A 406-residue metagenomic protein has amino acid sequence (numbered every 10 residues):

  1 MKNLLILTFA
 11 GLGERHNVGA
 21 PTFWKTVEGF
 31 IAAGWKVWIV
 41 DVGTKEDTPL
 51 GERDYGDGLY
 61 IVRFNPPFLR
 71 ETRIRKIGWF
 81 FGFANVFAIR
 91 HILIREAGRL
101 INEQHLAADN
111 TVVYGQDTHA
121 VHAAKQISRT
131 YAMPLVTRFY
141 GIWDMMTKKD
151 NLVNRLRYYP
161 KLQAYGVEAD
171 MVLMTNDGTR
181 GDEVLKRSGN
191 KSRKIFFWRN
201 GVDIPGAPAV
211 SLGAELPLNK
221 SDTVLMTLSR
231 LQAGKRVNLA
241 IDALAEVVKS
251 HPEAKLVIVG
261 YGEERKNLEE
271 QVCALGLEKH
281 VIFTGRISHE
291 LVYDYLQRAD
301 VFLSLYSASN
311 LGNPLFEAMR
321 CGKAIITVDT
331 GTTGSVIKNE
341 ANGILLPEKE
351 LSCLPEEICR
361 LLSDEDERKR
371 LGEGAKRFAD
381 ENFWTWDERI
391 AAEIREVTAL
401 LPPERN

Functional and structural regions predicted by a protein language model:
K25, H122, W143, N154-L173: Membrane-proximal helix-turn-helix segments that form the acceptor-binding/catalytic region of lipid-linked
G115-A120, F139: Short His-centered aromatic/hydrophobic patch
Y165-K194, R199-I204: A short, active-site helix/loop in glycosyltransferases that binds the activated sugar's phosphate group
L173, L218-K235, I241-L244: Conserved donor-binding/catalytic core segment of Leloir-type glycosyltransferases
R286-I287, D294-A299: Short alpha-helical donor nucleotide-sugar binding micro-motif in glycosyltransferases
S307: Aromatic "clamp/platform" in nucleotide-sugar-dependent glycosyltransferases that forms part of the donor/acceptor
A324-T327: Short hydrophobic beta-strand element within catalytic cores of glycosyltransferases and related nucleotide-activated
N339-E340, I344-L351, R360-E365: Conserved acidic donor-binding segment of nucleotide-sugar-dependent glycosyltransferases
